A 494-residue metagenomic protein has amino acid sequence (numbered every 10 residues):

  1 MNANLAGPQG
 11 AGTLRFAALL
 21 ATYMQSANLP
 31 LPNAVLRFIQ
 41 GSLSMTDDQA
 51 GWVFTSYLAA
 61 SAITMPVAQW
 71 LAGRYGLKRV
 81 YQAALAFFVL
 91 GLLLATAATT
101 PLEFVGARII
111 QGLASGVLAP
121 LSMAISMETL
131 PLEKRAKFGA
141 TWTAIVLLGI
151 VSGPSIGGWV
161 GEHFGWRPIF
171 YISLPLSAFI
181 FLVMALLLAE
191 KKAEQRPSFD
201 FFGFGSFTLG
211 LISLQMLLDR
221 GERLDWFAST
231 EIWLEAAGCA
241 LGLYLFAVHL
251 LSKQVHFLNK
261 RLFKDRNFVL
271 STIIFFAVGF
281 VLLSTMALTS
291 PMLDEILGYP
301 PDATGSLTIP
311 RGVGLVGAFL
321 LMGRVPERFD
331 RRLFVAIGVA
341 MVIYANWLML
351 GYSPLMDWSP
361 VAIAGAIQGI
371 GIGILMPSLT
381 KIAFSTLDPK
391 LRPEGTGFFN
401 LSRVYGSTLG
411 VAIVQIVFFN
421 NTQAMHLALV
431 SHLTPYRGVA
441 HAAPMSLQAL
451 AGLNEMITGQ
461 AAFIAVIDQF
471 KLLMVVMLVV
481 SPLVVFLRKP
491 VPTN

Functional and structural regions predicted by a protein language model:
M1-P8: Short, Lys/Arg-rich, polar N-terminal cytosolic tail immediately upstream of the first transmembrane signal-anchor
A11-N28, P32-R37, G41-A62, Q69 (+9 more regions): 12-transmembrane solute porter fold
N33, P120, T141, I150-G158 (+3 more regions): Glycine/proline-centered helix-kink
Q49, F398-K489, N494: Hydrophobic transmembrane architecture of multi-pass small-molecule transporters
A62, V89-L90, T96, L174-F181 (+4 more regions): Small-residue-rich packing faces within the transmembrane alpha-helices of Major Facilitator Superfamily
M65-G203: Helix-loop-helix hairpins in multi-pass membrane proteins, especially solute transporters
L93-A97, F181-L186, Y244-A247, W347-L350 (+4 more regions): Membrane-embedded alpha-helical segments of multi-pass transporters/permeases
L174-A193, L209-R220, G238-S252, S481-R488: C-terminal membrane-cytosol helix-exit motif in multi-pass small-molecule transporters
